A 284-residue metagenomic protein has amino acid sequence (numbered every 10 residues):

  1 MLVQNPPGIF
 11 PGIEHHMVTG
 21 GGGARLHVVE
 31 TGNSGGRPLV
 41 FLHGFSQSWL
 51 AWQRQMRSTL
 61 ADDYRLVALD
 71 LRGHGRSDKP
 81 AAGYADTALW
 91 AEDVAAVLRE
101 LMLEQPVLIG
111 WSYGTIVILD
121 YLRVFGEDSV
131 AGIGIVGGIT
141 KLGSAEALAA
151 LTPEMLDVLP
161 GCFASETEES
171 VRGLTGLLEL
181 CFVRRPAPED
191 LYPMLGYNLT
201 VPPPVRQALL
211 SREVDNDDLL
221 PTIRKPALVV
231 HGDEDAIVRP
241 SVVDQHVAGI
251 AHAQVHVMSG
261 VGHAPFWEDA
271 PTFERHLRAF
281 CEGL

Functional and structural regions predicted by a protein language model:
M1-V40, A61-Y64, L103-E104, A131 (+3 more regions): Alpha/beta-hydrolase fold catalytic core
A24-P80: Conserved HGGG/HGGXW glycine-rich cap/lid loop of the alpha/beta-hydrolase fold
T59, T222-V261, W267, T272: Conserved loop-alpha-helix segment in the C-terminal half of the alpha/beta-hydrolase fold that carries the catalytic
L89-P106: Conserved acidic catalytic loop of the alpha/beta-hydrolase fold
L108-G110, V136: Short beta-strand immediately N-terminal to the catalytic nucleophile in serine-hydrolase-like folds
G110, G114, I118: Gly/Ala-rich beta-loop-alpha elbow adjacent to hydrolase catalytic centers
L119-S165: Flexible "cap/lid" loop of the alpha/beta hydrolase fold
A147-A150, S165-P221: Conserved alpha/beta-hydrolase catalytic His-Asp/Glu region
